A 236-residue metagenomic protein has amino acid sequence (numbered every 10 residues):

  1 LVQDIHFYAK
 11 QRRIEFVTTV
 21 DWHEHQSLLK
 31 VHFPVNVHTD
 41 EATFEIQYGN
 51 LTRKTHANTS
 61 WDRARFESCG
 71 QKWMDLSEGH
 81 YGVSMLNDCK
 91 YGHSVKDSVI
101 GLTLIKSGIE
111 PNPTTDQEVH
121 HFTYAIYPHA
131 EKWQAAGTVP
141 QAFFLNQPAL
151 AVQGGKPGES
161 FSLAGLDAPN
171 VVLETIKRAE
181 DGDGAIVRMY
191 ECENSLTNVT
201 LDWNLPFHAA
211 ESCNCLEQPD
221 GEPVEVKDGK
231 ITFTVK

Functional and structural regions predicted by a protein language model:
L1-K236: C-terminal (or distal) subdomains of carbohydrate-active enzymes
